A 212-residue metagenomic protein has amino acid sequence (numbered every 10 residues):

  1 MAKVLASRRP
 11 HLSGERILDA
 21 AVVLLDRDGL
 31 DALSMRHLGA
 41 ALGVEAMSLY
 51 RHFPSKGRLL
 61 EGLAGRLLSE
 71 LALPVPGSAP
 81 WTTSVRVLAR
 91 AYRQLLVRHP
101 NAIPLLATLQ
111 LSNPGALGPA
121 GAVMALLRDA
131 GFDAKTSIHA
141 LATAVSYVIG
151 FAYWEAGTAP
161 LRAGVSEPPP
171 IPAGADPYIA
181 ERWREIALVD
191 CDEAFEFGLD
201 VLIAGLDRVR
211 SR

Functional and structural regions predicted by a protein language model:
M1-H37, A41-V44, P54-E61, E193: Basic, helix-initiating cap at the start of DNA-binding domains
M1-L12, P172-L188: N-terminal intrinsically disordered/low-complexity leader segments
R16-V23, R27-D28, R58-P76, T83-A91 (+1 more regions): Alpha-helical structural segments
L73-G115, A134-S137, L141: Hydrophobic alpha-helical connector segments
P119-P170, L206-V209: Hydrophobic alpha-helical bundle segments that form small-molecule/ligand-binding pockets
D192-R212: C-terminal all-alpha effector/ligand-binding and dimerization domain of prokaryotic HTH-type transcriptional repressors
